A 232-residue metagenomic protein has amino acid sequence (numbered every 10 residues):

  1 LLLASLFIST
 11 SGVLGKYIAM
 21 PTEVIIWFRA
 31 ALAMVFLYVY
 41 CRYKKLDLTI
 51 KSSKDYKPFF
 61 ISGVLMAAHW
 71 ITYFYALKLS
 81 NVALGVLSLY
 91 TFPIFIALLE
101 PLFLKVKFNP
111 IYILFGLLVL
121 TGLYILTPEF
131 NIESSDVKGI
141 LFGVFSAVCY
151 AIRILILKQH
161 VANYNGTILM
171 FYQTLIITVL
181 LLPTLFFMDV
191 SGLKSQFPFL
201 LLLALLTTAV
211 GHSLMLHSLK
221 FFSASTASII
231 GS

Functional and structural regions predicted by a protein language model:
L1-W27, A33, I61-V64, T72 (+2 more regions): Glycine-/small-residue-enriched transmembrane alpha-helix faces in small-molecule transporters and effluxers
V13-P21, L48-T49, K78, I125-K138 (+1 more regions): Membrane-interface helix termini and inter-helical loops of multi-pass transporters
M20-A68, P93-I96, C149-R153, M170-M188: Transmembrane alpha-helices of multi-pass small-molecule transport proteins
V24-M34, F74-K105, S146, A224-S232: Specific alpha-helical transmembrane segments that line the substrate/conduction pathway and gating interfaces
L37, C41, F60, F108-P128 (+1 more regions): Hydrophobic transmembrane alpha-helices of multi-pass small-molecule transport proteins
Y38, K44-L84, L89, I125 (+1 more regions): Specific transmembrane alpha-helical segments of multi-pass solute transporters/efflux pumps, especially DMT/EamA
S53, V86-L89, L102-I125, D136-I140 (+1 more regions): Loop-to-transmembrane alpha-helix entry segments
G85-T91, L157-T178, T208-S232: Helix-helix packing/entry segments at the starts of transmembrane helices
